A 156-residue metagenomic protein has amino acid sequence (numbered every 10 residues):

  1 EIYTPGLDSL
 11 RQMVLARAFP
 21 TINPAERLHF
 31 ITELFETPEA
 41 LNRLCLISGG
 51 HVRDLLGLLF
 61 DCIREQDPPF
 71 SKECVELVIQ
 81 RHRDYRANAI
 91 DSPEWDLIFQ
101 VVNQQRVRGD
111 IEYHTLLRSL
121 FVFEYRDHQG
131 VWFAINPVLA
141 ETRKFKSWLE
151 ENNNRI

Functional and structural regions predicted by a protein language model:
E1-T37: The catalytic "switch" region of P-loop NTPases
I22-T32, L58-D61, Q66-L77: Short acidic alpha-helical/loop segments enriched in Asp/Glu that coordinate divalent cations
L28-S48, G130-N136: Charge-enriched interaction surfaces
S48-L59: The conserved phosphate-sensing helix
E73-I156: C-terminal leucine-rich, beta-strand-based interaction scaffolds used for sensing/assembly
